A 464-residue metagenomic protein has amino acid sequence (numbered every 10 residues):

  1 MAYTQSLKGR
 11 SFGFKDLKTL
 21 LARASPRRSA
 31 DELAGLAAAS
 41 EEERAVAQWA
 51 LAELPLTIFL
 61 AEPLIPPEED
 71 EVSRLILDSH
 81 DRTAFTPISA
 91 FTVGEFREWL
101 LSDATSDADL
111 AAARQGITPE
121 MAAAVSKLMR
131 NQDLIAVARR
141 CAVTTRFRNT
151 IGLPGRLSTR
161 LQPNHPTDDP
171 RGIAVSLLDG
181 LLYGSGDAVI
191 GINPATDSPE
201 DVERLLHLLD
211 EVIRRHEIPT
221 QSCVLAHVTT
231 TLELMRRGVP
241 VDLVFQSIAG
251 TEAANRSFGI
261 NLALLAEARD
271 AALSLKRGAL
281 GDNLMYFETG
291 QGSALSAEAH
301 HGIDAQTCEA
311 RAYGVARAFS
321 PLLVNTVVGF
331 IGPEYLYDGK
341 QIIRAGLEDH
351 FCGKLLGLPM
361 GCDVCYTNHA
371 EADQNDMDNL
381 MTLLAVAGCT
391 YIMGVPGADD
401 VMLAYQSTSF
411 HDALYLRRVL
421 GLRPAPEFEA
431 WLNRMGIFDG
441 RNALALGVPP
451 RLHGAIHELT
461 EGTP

Functional and structural regions predicted by a protein language model:
A2-S176, L182, D187-P464: Anaerobic metallocofactor- and corrinoid-dependent redox/one-carbon enzyme cores, especially those from methanogenesis
